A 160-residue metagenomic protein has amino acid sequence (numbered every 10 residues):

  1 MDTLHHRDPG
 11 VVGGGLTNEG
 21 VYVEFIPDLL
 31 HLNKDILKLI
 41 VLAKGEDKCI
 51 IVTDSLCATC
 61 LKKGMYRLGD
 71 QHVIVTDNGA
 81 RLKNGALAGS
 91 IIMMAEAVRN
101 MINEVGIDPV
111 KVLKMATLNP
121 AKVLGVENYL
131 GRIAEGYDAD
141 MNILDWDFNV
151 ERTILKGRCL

Functional and structural regions predicted by a protein language model:
M1-H5: Phosphate/pyrophosphate-binding betaalpha-module
H6, G10-L29, I36-Y137, M141-L144: His/Asp/Glu-enriched, well-ordered alpha-helical/loop segment that forms or immediately abuts the divalent-metal
